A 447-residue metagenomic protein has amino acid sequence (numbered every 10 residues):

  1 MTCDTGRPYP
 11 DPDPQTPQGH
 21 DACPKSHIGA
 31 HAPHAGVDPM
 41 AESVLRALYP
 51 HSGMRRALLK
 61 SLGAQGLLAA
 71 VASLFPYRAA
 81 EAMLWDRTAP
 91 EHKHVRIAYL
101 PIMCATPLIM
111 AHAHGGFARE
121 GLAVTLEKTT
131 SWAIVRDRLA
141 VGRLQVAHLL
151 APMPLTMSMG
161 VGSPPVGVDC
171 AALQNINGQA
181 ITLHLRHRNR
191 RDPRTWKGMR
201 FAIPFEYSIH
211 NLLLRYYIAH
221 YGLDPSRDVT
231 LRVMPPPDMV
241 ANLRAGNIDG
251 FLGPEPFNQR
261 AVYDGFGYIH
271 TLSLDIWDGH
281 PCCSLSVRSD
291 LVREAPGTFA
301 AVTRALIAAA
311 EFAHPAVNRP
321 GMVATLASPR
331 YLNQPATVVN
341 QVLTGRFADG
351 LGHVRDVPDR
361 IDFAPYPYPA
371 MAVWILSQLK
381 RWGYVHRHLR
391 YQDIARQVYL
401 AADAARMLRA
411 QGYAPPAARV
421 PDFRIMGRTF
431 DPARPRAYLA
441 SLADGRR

Functional and structural regions predicted by a protein language model:
M1-A57, Y77-E81: N-terminal secretory signal peptides
A57-M83: N-terminal export signals
M83-S226, T230-V233, N242-F257, F266-G279 (+1 more regions): Short, glycine-/small- and polar/acidic-enriched structural segments that line small-molecule recognition paths
L144-V146, P235-G267, R288, P320 (+3 more regions): Ligand-binding pocket segment of bilobal, Venus flytrap-like solute-binding proteins
I181-T182, S284-V287, L291-V292: Short glycine- and hydrophobic/aromatic-rich loop-to-beta-strand nucleating segment in the catalytic cores
G279-H280, G321: Short gly/pro-enriched beta-turn/loop segments at secondary-structure junctions
A295-Y399: Secondary-structure end/capping motifs
L376-R447: Conserved C-terminal helix/tail region of periplasmic/extracytoplasmic solute-binding proteins
